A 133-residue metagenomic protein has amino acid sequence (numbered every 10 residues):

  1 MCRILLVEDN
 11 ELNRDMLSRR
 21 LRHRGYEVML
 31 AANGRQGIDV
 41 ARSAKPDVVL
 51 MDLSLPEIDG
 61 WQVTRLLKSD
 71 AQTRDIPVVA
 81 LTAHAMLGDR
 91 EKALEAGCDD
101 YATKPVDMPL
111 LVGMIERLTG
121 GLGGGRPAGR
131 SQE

Functional and structural regions predicted by a protein language model:
E8: Conserved acidic carboxylate
D15-H23: Charged docking surfaces used in two-component/phosphorelay signaling
S18, P105-I115: C-terminal output helix
G25-A32, V40: Short hydrophobic/Thr-rich beta-strand motif most characteristic of the beta2 strand and flanking loop of CheY-like
A44-L50, L55: Active-site beta3 strand of CheY-like receiver
P56, R74, M86: The feature encodes the CheY-like receiver
